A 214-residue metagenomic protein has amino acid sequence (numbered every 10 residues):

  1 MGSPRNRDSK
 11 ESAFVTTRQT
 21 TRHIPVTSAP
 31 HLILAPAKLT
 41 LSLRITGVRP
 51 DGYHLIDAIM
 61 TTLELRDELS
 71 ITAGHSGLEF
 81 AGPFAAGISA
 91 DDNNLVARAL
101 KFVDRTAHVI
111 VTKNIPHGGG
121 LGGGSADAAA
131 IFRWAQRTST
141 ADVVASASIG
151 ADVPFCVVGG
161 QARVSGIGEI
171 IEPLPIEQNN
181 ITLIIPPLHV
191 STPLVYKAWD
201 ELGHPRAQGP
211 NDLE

Functional and structural regions predicted by a protein language model:
N6-D8, H23: Intrinsic-disorder-associated, low-complexity terminal segments enriched in Asp/Asn/His/Tyr and depleted of Lys/Arg
T16-G119, I185-L188: ATP-binding N-lobe of GHMP and related small-molecule kinases
R44, T72, R133, C156-G159 (+1 more regions): Short beta-strand-to-turn element immediately C-terminal to the catalytic PLP-Schiff-base lysine in fold type I
L78-F80, V158-E214: Conserved, helical-rich catalytic subdomain that frames metal- and/or nucleotide-binding sites in enzyme alpha/beta
R98-K101, H108, A130, R206-E214: Glycine-rich, charge-dense phosphate/pyrophosphate-binding loop(s) and the adjacent flexible "lid"/catalytic subdomain
G119-V143, F155, G159: DPxDG-like acidic metal-binding loop motif
